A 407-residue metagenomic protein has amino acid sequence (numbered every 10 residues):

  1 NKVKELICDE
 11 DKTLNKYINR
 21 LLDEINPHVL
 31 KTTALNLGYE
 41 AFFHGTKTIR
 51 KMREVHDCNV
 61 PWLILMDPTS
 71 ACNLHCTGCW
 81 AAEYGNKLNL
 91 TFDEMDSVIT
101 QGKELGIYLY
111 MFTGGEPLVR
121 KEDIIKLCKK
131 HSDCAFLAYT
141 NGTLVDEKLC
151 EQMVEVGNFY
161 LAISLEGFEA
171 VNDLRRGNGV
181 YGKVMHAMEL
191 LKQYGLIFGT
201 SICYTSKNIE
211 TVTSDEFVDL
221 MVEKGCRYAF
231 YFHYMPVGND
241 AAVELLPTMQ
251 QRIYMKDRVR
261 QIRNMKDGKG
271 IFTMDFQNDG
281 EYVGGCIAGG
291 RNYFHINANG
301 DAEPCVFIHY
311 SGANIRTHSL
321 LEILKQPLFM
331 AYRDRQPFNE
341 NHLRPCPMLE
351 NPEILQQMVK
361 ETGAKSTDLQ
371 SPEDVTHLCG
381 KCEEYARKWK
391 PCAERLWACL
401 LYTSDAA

Functional and structural regions predicted by a protein language model:
N1, D173-G289, N297-N299, E303 (+1 more regions): Radical SAM enzyme [4Fe-4S]-AdoMet core and its adjacent flexible, acidic and glycine-rich loops/tails across
N1-K148, A407: Conserved alpha-helical substructure of the radical SAM core
W62-L65, G270-M274, F329-Q336: Short, intrinsically disordered, charge-biased short linear motifs at domain edges
C72, C76-C79, C286, C305 (+1 more regions): Short cysteine clusters
A82-N86, F168-A170, P236-N239: A short, flexible beta-alpha/helix-coil linker loop
F92-F112, L118-H233: Radical SAM/AdoMet-radical enzyme domain recognition
F307-A407: Flexible mid-to-C-terminal extensions adjoining Fe-S/redox cofactors in radical SAM and related proteins
